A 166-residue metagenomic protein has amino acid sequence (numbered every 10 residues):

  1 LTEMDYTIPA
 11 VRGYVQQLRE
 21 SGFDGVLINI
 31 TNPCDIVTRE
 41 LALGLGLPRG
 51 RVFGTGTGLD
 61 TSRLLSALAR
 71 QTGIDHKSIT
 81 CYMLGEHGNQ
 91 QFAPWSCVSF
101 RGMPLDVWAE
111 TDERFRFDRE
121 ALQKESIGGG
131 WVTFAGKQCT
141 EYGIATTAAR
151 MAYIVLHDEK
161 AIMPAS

Functional and structural regions predicted by a protein language model:
L1-G58: N-terminal Rossmann-like NAD(P) cofactor-binding subdomain of oxidoreductases, focused on the glycine-rich
L45-R51, D60-S166: C-terminal substrate-binding/catalytic lobe of Rossmann-fold NAD(P)-dependent dehydrogenases
